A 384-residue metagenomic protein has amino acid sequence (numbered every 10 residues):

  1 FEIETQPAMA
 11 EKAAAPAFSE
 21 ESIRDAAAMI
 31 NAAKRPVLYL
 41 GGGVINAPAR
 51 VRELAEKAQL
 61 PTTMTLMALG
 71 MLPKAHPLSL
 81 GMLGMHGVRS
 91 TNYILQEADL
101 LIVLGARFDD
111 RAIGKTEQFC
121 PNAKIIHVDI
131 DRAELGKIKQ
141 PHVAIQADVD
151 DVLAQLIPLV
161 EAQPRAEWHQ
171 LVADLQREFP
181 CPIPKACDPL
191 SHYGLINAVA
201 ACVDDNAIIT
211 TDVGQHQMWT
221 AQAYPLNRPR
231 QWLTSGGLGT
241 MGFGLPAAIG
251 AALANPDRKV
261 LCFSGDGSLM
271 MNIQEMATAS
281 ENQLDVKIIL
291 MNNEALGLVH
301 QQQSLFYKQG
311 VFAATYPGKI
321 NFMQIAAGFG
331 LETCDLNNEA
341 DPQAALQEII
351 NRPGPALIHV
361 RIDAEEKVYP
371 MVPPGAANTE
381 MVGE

Functional and structural regions predicted by a protein language model:
F1-A13, P73-A75, A173-I183, R230-Q231 (+2 more regions): Gly-rich Lys/Arg/Thr-decorated short loops/hinges at beta-loop-alpha junctions or inter-strand turns that position
F1-A17, A112, P342-E384: Glycine/aspartate-rich loop-and-adjacent alpha/beta segment that forms the canonical ThDP
S22-P36, L54, L95-A98, A198-A207 (+2 more regions): Glycine-rich phosphate/diphosphate-binding loops that line cofactor/substrate pockets in enzymes
L38, S90-L101, G105-D109, M218-L296: Thiamine diphosphate
L60-M67, I126-D129, I288-M291: Short internal beta-strands
A68-L171: Glycine-rich, acidic loop regions that bind phosphate or pyrophosphate groups
E97, V152, S304-A345: Conserved thiamine diphosphate
A173-A252, P370: Active-site diphosphate/adenylate-binding microenvironment
